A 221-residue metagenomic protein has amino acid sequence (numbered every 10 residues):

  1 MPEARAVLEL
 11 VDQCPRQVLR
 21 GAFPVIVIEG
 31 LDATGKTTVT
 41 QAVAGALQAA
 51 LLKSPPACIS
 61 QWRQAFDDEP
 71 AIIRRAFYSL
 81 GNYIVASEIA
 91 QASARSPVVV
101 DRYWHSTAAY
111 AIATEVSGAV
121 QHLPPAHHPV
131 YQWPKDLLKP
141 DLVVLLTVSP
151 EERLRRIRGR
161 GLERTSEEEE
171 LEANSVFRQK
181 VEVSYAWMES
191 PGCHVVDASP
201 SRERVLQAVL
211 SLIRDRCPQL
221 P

Functional and structural regions predicted by a protein language model:
M1-L19, E151-P221: NTP-dependent small-molecule kinase module
V25: Walker A (P-loop) ATP-phosphate-binding motif of ABC ATPase nucleotide-binding domains
I28: Hydrophobic anchor at the beta1->P-loop junction of P-loop NTPases
L31: P-loop (Walker A) phosphate-binding loop of NTP-binding proteins
K36: Conserved lysine of the Walker
V39: Hydrophobic positions on the alpha1 helix immediately C-terminal to the Walker A/P-loop
A46-P134: ATP-dependent small-molecule kinase phosphotransfer cores that center on conserved nucleotide phosphate-binding segments
T107-V183: A glycine- and Lys/Arg-enriched "phosphate-lid" helix/loop adjacent to the NTP-binding pocket of small-molecule kinases
